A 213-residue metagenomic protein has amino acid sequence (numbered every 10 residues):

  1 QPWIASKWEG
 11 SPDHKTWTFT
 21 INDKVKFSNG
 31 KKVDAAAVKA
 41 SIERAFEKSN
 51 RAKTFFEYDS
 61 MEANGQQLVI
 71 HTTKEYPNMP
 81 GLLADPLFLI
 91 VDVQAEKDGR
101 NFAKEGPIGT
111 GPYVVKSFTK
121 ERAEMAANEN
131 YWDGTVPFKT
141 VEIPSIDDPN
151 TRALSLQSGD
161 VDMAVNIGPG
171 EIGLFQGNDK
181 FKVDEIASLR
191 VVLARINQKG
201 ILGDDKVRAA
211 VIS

Functional and structural regions predicted by a protein language model:
Q1-P12, T20, E43, I108-G109: N-terminal lobe/hinge region of extracytoplasmic solute-binding protein
D13, K26, E43-N50, N130 (+7 more regions): Sec-exported extracytoplasmic/periplasmic mature domains
T20, K53-A95: Surface-exposed binding/hinge segments that line and control ligand-binding clefts or catalytic entry sites
D34-S41, G65-V69, G111-P112, F138-T140 (+2 more regions): Alpha-helical secondary-structure segments
F55, G173-E185: Ligand-binding "clamshell"
A84-V136, T140: Gly/Pro-rich hinge or "lid" segments in bacterial periplasmic/extracellular proteins
E129-L174: Ligand-site clamp/hinge motif
